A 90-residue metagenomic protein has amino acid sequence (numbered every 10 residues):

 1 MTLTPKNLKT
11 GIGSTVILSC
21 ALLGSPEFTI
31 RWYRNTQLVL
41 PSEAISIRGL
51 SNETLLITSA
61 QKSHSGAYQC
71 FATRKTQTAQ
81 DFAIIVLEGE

Functional and structural regions predicted by a protein language model:
M1-E90: Immunoglobulin-superfamily
